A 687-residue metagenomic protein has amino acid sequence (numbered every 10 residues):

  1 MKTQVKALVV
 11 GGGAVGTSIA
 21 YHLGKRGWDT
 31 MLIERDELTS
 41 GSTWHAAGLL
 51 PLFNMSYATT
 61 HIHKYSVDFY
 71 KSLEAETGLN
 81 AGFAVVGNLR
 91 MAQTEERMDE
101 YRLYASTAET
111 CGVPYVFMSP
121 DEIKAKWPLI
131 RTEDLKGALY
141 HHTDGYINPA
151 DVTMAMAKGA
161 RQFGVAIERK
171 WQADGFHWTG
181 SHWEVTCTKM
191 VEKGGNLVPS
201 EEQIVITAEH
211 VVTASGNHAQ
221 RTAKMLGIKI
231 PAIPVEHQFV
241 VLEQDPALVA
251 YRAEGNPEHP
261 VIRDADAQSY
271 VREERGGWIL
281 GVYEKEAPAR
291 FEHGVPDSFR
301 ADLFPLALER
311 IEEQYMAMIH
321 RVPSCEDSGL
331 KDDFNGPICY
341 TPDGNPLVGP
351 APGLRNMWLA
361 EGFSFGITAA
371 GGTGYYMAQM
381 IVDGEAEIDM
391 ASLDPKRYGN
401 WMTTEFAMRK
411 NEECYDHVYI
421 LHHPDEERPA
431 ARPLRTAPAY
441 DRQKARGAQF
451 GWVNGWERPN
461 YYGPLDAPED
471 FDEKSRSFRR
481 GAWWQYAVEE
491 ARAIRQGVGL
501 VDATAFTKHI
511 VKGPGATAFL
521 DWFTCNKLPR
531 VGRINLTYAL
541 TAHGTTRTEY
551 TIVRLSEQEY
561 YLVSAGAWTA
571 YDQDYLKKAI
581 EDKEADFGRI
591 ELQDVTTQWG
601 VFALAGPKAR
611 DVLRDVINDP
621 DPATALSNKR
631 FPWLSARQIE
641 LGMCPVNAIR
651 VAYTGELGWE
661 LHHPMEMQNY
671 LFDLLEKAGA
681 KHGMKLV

Functional and structural regions predicted by a protein language model:
K2-V15, M31: Beta1/beta-strand and adjacent pyrophosphate-binding region of the FAD-binding site in flavoprotein oxidoreductases
G11-G13, R35, G362: Glycine-rich Rossmann-fold phosphate-binding loop(s) that bind the pyrophosphate of adenine dinucleotide cofactors
S18, Y57, F176-F304, E313-R321 (+4 more regions): Flavin-dependent oxidoreductases
G24-W44: Glycine-rich FAD pyrophosphate-binding loop
G48-K126, D266-V271, G276-G277, S298 (+3 more regions): Dinucleotide-binding Rossmann-like beta1-alpha1 core, especially the glycine-rich loop that anchors the ADP
K71-S72, A84, Q93-K170, D174-K189 (+3 more regions): Flavin (FAD/FMN) cofactor-binding and adjacent substrate-gating region of FAD-dependent oxidoreductase domains
D266, R275, D297-R435: C-terminal catalytic lobe of FAD-dependent flavoproteins
D389, D394-V687: Glycine/proline-enriched, intrinsically flexible loops and inter-domain linkers
